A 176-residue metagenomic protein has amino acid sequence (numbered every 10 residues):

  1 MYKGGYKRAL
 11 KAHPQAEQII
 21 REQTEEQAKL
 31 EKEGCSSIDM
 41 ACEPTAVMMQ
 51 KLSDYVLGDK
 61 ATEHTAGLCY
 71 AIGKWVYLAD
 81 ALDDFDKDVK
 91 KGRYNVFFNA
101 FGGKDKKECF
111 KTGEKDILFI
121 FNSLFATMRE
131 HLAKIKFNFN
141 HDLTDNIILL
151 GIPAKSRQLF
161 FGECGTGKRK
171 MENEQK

Functional and structural regions predicted by a protein language model:
M1-L68, K74, L78-N122, A126-L143 (+2 more regions): Acidic catalytic motifs of isoprenoid enzymes
